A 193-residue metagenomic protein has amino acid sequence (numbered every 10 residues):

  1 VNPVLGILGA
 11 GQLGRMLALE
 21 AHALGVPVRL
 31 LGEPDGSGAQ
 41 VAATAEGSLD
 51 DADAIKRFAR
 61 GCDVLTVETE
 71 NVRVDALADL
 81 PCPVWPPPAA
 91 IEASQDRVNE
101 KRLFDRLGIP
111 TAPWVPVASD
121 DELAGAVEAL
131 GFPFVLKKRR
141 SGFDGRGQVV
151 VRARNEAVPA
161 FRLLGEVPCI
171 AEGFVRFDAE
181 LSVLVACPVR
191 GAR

Functional and structural regions predicted by a protein language model:
V1-R102, D121: ATP-binding N-terminal substructure of ATP-dependent carboxylate-amine bond-forming enzymes
A93-S182, A186-R193: Active-site nucleotide/adenylate-binding loops and adjacent lid/helix of ATP-dependent enzymes
